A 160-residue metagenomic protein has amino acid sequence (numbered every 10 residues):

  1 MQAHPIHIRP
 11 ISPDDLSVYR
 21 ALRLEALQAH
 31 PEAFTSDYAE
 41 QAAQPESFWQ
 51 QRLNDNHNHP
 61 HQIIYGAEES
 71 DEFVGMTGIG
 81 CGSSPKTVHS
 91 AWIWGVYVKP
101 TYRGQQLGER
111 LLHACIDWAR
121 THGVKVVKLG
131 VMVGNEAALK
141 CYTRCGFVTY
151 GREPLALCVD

Functional and structural regions predicted by a protein language model:
H4-I8: Extreme N-terminal starter segment of soluble prokaryotic enzymes
P13-D14, R20-A21, E25-G95, K99-T101 (+3 more regions): Acetyl-CoA-dependent GNAT
K99-T101, Q105, V133-G134: Active-site acidic-Proline motif in GNAT/NAT acetyltransferases
A119-G130: Conserved GNAT acetyl-CoA-binding A-motif
K128-V131, T143, V148-D160: Conserved catalytic-core motifs of GNAT/GCN5-like acyltransferases
A138: Helix-turn-helix
